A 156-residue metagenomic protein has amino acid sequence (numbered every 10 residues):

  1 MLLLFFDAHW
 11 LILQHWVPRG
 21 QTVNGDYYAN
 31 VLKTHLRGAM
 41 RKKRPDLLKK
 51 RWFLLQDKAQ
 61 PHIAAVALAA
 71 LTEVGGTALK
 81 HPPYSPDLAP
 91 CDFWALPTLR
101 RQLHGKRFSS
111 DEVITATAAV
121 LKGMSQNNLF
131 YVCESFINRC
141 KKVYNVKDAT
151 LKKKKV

Functional and structural regions predicted by a protein language model:
M1-V156: Surface/interface recognition patches
